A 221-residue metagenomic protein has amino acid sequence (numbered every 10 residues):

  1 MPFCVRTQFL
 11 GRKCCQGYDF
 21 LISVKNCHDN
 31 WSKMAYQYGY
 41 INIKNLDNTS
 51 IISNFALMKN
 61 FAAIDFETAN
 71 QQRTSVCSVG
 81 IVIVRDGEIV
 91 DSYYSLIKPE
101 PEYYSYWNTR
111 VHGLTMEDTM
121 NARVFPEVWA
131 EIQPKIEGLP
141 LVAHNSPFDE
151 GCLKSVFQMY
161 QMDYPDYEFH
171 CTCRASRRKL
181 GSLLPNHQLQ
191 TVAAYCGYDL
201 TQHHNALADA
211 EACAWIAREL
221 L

Functional and structural regions predicted by a protein language model:
F3, F9, Y18-F20, Y36-Y40 (+1 more regions): Aromatic (phenylalanine/tyrosine) cluster motif
C4, C14-C15, C27: Cysteine-centered motifs
D29-Y36, Y40-D47, I51-N54: Short, positively charged and aromatic/hydrophobic N-terminal segments
I51-D166, S182, N186-H204: Conserved non-catalytic scaffold segment of RNase H-like nuclease domains
T68-N70, R174, A212: Short, glycine/acidic-enriched loop or turn micro-motifs at the edges of active sites
D163-R177: Conserved beta-strand -> loop -> alpha-helix junction used to position metal-binding or nucleic-acid-contacting
N205-R218: Acidic, divalent-metal-coordinating active-site segment for phosphoryl/phosphodiester hydrolysis, typified by short
